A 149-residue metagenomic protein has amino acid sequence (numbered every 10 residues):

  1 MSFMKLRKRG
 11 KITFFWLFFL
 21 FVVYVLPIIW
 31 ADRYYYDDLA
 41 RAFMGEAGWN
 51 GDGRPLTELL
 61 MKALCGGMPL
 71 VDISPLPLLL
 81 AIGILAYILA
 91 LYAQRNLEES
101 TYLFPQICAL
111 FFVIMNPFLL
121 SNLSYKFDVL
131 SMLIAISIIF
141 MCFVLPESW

Functional and structural regions predicted by a protein language model:
M1-K8, N96, P146-W149: Membrane-interface junctions at the ends of membrane-embedded or membrane-associated helices
M1-V22: Start-transfer (signal-anchor) and selected internal transmembrane alpha helices of multi-pass inner/ER membrane
G10-F14, M44, E98-C108, W149: Membrane-interfacial loop-to-transmembrane alpha-helix junctions, especially the N-terminal start
V23-A42, G48-L60: Extracytoplasmic catalytic/substrate-binding loops of multi-pass membrane glycan-assembly enzymes
I29-Y35, L64, M115-S124: Juxtamembrane "helix-exit" motif on the non-cytosolic side of transmembrane helices
G48-L80, A86: Short hydrophobic/aromatic helix or loop-helix immediately within or flanking a transmembrane segment in polytopic
R54, T101-E147: Membrane-interface micro-motifs in multi-pass membrane enzymes
L79-S100, Q106, M141-V144: Transmembrane-helix motifs of polytopic, lipid-linked glycan transferases
